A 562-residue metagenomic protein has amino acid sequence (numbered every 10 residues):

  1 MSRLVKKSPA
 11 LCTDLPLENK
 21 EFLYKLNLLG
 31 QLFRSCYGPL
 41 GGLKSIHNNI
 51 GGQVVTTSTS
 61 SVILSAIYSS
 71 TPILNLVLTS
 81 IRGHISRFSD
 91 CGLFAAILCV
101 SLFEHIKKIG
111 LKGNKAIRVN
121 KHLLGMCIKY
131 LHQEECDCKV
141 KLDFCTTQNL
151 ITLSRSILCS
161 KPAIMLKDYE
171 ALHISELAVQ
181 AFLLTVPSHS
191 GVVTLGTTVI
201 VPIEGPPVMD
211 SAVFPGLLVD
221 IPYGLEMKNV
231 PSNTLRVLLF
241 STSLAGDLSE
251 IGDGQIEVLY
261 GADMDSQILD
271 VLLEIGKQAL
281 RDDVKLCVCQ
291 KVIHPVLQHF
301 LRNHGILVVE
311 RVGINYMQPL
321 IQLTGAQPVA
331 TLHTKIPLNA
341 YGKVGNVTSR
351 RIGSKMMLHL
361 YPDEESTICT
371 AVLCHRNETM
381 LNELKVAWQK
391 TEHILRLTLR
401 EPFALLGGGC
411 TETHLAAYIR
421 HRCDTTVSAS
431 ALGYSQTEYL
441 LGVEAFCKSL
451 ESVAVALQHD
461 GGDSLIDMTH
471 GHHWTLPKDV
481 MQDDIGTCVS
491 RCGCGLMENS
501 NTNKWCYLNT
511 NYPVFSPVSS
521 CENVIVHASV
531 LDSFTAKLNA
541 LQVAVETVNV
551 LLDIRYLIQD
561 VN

Functional and structural regions predicted by a protein language model:
M1-I85, V292, V296, N303 (+2 more regions): Generic N-terminal targeting/processing segments that precede catalytic cores or assembly contacts
M1-N19, R82-S86, D90-L239, S243 (+3 more regions): Non-catalytic interaction/clamp surfaces of large macromolecular machines
R3-D14, V54-S60, S232, F240-A262 (+3 more regions): Gly-rich Lys/Arg/Thr-decorated short loops/hinges at beta-loop-alpha junctions or inter-strand turns that position
K20, E378-N562: Extended, low-charge hydrophobic alpha-helical regions
Y37-K44, Q133-T146, D168-Y169, P187-T197 (+10 more regions): Flexible, glycine/charged-enriched surface loops at secondary-structure junctions
E176, L195-P207, S349-C423: Charge-patterned, long linear interaction tracts outside catalytic cores
R236-R311: Extracellular/luminal Protease-associated
V309-L373, N377-L381: Conserved phosphate-handling catalytic cores of large alpha/beta enzymes
